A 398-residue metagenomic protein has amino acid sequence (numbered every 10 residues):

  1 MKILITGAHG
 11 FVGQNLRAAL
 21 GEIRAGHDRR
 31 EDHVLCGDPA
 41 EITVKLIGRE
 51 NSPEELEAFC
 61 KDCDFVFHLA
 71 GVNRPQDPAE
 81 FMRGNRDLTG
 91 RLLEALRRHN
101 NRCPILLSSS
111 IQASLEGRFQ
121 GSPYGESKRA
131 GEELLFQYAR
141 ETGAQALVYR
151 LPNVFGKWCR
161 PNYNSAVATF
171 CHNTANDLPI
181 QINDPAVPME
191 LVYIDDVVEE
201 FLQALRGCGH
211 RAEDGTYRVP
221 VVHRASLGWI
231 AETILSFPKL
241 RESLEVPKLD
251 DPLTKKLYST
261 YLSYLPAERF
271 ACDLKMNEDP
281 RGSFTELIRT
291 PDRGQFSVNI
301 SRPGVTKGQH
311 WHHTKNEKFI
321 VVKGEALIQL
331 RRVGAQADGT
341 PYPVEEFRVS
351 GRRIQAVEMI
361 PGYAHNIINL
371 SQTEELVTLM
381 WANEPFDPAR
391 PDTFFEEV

Functional and structural regions predicted by a protein language model:
M1-G26: N-terminal Rossmann NAD(P)H-binding glycine-rich loop of SDR-like oxidoreductase domains
R49-R91, A95-H99, Q112-F119: NAD(P)H-binding glycine-rich loop region in Rossmannoid oxidoreductase-like domains and their noncatalytic homologs
G90-E132, A139-T142, L147: Conserved Rossmann-fold NAD(P)-dependent oxidoreductase catalytic core, especially the SDR/UDP-sugar
E133-W158, H172, L178-V187, A212 (+1 more regions): Conserved beta-loop-beta element that borders a ligand/cofactor-binding pocket
P161-T169, A186-R206, G228-E232: Substrate-positioning beta->alpha
Q203-M276: Mid/C-terminal beta-alpha module of Rossmann-like enzyme folds, strongest in SDR-family dehydrogenases/epimerases
F270-Q309, K315: A short glycine-rich, His/Asp/Glu-containing loop-to-beta-strand
G334-G362: Short acidic-glycine-tyrosine-enriched beta hairpin
